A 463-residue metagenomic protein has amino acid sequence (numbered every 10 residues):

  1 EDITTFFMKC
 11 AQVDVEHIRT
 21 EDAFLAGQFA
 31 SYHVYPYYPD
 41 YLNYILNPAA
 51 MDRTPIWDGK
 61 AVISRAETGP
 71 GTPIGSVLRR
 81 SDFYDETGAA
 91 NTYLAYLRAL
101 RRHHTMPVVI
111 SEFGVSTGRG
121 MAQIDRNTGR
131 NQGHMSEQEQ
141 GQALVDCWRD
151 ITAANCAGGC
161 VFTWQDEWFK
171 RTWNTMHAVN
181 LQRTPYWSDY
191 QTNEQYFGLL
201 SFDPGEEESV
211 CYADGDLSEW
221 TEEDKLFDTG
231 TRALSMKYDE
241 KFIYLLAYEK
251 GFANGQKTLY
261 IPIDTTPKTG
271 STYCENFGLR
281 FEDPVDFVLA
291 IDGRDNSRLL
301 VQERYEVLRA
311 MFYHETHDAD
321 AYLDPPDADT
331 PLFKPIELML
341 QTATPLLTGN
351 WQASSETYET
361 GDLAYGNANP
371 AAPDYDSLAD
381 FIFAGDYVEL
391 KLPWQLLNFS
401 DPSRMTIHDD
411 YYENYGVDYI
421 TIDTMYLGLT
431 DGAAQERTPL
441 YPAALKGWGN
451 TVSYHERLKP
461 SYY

Functional and structural regions predicted by a protein language model:
M8-E16, P55, D82-Y96, H134-D146 (+2 more regions): Well-ordered, non-membrane alpha-helical segments in soluble/globular domains
Q12-G129: Glycoside hydrolase catalytic-domain groove-lining segments
G118, D125-T152: Surface-exposed substrate-engagement region within the catalytic domains of secreted or surface-exposed extracellular
D125-R126, D150-N155, F162-L226, K459-Y463: Aromatic-rich peripheral "rim/lid" segments of glycoside hydrolase catalytic domains that contact and position glycan
G215, K241-K250, D386-W394: Short, well-ordered beta-strand segments enriched in hydrophobic/aromatic residues
L226-P345, H408-L429, A434: Surface-exposed, glycine/proline- and aromatic-rich loop segments on solvent-exposed faces across compartments
L234, E436-Y463: Activation corresponds to long, low-complexity, non-globular regions
G255, M339-T342, G361-L378, I382-L440: Ser/Thr/Pro-rich, low-complexity mucin-like regions that serve as glycosylated stalks/linkers or repetitive adhesive
